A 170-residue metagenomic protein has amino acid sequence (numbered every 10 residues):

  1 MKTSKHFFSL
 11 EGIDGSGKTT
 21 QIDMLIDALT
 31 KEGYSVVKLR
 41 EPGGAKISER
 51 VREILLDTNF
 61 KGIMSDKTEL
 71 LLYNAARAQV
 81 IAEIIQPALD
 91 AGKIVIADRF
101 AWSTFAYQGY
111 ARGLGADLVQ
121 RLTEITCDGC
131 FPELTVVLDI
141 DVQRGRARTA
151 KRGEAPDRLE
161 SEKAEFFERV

Functional and structural regions predicted by a protein language model:
M1-K5: Phosphate-binding P-loop
L10: Hydrophobic anchor at the beta1->P-loop junction of P-loop NTPases
I13: P-loop (Walker A) phosphate-binding loop of NTP-binding proteins
K18: Conserved lysine of the Walker
Q21: Hydrophobic positions on the alpha1 helix immediately C-terminal to the Walker A/P-loop
L25, L29-T30: Hydrophobic alpha-helical packing residues
E32-C127: ATP-dependent small-molecule kinase phosphotransfer cores that center on conserved nucleotide phosphate-binding segments
T104-V170: A glycine- and Lys/Arg-enriched "phosphate-lid" helix/loop adjacent to the NTP-binding pocket of small-molecule kinases
